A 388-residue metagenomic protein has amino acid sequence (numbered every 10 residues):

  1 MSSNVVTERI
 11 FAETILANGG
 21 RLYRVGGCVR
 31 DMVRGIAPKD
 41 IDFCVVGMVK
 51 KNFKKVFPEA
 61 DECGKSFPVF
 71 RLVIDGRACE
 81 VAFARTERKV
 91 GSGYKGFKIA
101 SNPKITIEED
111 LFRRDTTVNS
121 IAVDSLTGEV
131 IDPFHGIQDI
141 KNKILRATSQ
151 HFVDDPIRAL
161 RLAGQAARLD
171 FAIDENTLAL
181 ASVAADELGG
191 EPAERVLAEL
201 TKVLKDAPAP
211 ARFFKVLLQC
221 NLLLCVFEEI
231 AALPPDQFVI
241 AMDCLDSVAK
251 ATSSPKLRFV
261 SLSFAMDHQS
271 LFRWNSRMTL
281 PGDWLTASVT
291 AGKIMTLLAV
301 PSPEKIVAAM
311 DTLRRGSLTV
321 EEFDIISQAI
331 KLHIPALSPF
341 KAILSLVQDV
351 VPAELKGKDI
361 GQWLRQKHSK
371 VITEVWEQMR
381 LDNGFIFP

Functional and structural regions predicted by a protein language model:
M1-P388: Catalytic cores of the polymerase beta-like nucleotidyltransferase superfamily and closely associated nucleotide
